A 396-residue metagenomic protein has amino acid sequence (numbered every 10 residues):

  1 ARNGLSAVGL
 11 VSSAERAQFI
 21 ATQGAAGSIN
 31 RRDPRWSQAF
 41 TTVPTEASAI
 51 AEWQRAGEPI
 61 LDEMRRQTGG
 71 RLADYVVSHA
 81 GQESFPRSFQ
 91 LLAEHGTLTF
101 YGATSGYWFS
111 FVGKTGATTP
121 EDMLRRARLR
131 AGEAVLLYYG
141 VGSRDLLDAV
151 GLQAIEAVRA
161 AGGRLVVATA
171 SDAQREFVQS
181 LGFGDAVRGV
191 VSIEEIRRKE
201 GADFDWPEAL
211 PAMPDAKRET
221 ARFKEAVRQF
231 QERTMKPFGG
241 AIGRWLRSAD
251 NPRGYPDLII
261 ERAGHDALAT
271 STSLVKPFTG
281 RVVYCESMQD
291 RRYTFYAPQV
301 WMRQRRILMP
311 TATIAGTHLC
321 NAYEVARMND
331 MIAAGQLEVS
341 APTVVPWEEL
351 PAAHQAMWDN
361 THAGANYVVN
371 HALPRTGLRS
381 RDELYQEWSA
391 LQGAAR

Functional and structural regions predicted by a protein language model:
R2-E83, Y138, R159-D266: Adenosine-nucleotide cofactor-binding segment
N3, I20-A21, S37-V43, E83-E133 (+6 more regions): Glycine-rich phosphate-binding loop and adjacent beta-alpha segment of Rossmann(oid) nucleotide-cofactor-binding
R66, A73-D74, P252-D257, A312-H318 (+1 more regions): Glycine- and charged-residue-rich phosphate/anionic-cofactor binding loop of Rossmann-like
L136-D145: Conserved N-terminal Rossmann-fold NAD(P)-binding element of oxidoreductases
S143, G151-L152: N-terminal Rossmann-fold NAD(P) dinucleotide-binding loop
Q153-A157: Rossmann-fold NAD(P)-dependent oxidoreductase module
V345-P346, Y367-L373: Short-chain dehydrogenase/reductase
D359-G364: Glycine/proline-rich active-site loop of Rossmann-fold NAD(P)-dependent oxidoreductases
